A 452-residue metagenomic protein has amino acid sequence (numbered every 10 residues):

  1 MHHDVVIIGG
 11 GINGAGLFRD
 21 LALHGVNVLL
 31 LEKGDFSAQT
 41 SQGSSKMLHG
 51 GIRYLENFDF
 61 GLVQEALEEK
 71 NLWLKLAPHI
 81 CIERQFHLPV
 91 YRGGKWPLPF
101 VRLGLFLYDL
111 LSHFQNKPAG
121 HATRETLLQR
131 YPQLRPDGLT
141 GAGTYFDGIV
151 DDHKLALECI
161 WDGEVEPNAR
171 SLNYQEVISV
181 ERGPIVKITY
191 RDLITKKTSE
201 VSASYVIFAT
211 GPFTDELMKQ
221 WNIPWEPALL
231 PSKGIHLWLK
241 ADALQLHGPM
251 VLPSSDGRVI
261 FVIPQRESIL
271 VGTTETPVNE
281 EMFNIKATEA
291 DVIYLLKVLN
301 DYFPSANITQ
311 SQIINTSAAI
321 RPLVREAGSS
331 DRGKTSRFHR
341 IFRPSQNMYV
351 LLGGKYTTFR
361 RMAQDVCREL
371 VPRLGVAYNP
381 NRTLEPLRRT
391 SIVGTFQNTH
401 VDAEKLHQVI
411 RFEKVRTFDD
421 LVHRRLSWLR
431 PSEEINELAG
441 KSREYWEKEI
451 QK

Functional and structural regions predicted by a protein language model:
M1-G11: Beta1/beta-strand and adjacent pyrophosphate-binding region of the FAD-binding site in flavoprotein oxidoreductases
H3, K196-Y205: Core beta-strand elements of the Rossmann-like FAD/NAD(P) dinucleotide-binding domain in flavoenzyme oxidoreductases
A22-Q42: Glycine-rich FAD pyrophosphate-binding loop
K46-R130, I260: Dinucleotide-binding Rossmann-like beta1-alpha1 core, especially the glycine-rich loop that anchors the ADP
V90-E166, S179-R182, R266, S305 (+2 more regions): Flavin (FAD/FMN) cofactor-binding and adjacent substrate-gating region of FAD-dependent oxidoreductase domains
D162, E226-P231, W238-L246, M250-L270 (+3 more regions): C-terminal catalytic lobe of FAD-dependent flavoproteins
N173-V186: A conserved short coil-to-beta-strand element within the FAD-binding core of flavoproteins
F208-I223: Flavin (primarily FAD) binding-site architecture
